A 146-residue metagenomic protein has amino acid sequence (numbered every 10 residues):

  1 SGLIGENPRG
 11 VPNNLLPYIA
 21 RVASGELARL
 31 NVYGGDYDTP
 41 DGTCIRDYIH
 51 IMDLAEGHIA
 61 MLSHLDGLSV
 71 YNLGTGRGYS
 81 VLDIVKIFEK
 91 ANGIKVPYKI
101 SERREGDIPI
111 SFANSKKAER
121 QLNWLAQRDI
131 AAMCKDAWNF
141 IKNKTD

Functional and structural regions predicted by a protein language model:
S1-P12, I19-V22: Hydrophobic, Gly/Ser/Ala-rich alpha-helical and linker tracts in large acyl-processing enzymes of secondary/lipid
L15-D146: C-terminal substrate-binding subdomain of Rossmann-fold SDR/epimerase-dehydratase oxidoreductases
